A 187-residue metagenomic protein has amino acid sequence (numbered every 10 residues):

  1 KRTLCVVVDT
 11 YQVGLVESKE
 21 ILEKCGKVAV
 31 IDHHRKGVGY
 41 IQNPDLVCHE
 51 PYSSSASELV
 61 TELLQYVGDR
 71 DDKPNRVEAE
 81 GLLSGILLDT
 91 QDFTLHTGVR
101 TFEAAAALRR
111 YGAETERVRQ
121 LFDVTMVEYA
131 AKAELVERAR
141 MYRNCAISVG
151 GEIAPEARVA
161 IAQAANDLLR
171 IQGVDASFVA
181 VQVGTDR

Functional and structural regions predicted by a protein language model:
K1-K24: N-terminal small/polar loop signature for handling phosphorylated ligands or for N-terminal nucleophile
K1-L4, L88-R187: Hydrophobic helix-and-loop "lid/oligomerization" segment in the mid-to-C-terminal part of catalytic domains
R2-T3, C25-K27, Q42-D45, V174: Short, well-ordered alpha-helix to beta-strand connector turns
V6, K27-I31, L46-H49, A146 (+1 more regions): Hydrophobic/aromatic beta-strand patches that form the interior of the parallel beta-sheet core in alpha/beta enzyme
T10-V13, H34-K36, I153: Short glycine-rich anion-binding loops that position phosphate/pyrophosphate groups of nucleotides and phosphorylated
E17-E20, V47-E50, D72, V136-E137 (+1 more regions): A generic local secondary-structure boundary/capping motif
E20-E23, Y40-I41, P74-A79, R138-M141 (+1 more regions): Solvent-exposed alpha-helices and their adjacent loops that cap or buttress functional pockets in soluble metabolic
H33-A106: Short alpha-helices
